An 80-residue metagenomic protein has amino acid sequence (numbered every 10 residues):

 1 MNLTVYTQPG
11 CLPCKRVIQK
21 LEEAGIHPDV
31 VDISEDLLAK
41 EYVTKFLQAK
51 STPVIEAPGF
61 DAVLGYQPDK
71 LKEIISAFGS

Functional and structural regions predicted by a protein language model:
M1-A24: Local sequence-structure signature of Cys/Sec-based thiol-disulfide redox active-site neighborhoods
N2-T4, H27-D29, F60-D61: Short active-site oxyanion
L12-P13, L37-L38, D69: Short alpha-helical
I26-K40: Thiol-based oxidoreductase modules, predominantly thioredoxin-like and allied folds used for disulfide exchange
L47-E56: Structural micro-motif
A57-S80: Non-catalytic, surface beta->alpha helical segment in thiol-disulfide oxidoreductase systems
